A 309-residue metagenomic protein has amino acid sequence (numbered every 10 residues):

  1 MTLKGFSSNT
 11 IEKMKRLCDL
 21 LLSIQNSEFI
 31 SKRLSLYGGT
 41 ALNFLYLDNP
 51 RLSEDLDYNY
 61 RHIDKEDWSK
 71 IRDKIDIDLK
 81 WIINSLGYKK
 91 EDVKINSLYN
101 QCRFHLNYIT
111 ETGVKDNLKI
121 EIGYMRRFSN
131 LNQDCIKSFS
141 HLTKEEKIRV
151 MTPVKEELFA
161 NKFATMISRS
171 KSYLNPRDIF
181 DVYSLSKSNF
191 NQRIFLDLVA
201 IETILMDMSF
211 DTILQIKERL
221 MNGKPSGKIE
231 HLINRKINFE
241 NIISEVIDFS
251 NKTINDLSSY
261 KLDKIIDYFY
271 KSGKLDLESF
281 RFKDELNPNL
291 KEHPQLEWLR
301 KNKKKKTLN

Functional and structural regions predicted by a protein language model:
M1-L34, F44-L56, Y60-N309: Structured mid-to-C-terminal alpha-helical surface segments
L36-T40: Glycine-rich beta-strand-to-loop/alpha-helix junction loops that act as flexible
